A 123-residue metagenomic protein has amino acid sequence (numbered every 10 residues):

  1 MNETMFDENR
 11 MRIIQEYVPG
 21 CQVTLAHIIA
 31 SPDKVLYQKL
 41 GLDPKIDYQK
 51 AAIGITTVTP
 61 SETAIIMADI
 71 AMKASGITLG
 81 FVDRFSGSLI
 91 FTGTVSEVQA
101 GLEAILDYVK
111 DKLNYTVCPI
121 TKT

Functional and structural regions predicted by a protein language model:
M1-A68, M72-F85, T92-T123: Positively charged, small/polar-rich N-terminal and surface patches that mediate targeting and assembly and bind
